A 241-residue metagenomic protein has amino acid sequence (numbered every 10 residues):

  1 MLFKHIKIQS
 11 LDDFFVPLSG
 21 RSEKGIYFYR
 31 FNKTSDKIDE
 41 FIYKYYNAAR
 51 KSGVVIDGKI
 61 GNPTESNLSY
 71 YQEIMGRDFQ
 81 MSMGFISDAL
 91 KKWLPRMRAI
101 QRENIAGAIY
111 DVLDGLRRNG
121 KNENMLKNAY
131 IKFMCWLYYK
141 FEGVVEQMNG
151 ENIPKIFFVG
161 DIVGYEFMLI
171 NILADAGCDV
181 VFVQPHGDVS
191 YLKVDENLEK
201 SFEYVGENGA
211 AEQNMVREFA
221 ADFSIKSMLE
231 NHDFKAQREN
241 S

Functional and structural regions predicted by a protein language model:
M1-L11, L18-M134, K193-S241: Conserved N-terminal ligand/cofactor-binding loop architecture of enzyme catalytic domains
L11-R21, F141-G150: Short boundary motifs at domain starts and secondary-structure transition points
D111-V205: Active-site and donor-binding regions of nucleotide-sugar-utilizing enzymes
